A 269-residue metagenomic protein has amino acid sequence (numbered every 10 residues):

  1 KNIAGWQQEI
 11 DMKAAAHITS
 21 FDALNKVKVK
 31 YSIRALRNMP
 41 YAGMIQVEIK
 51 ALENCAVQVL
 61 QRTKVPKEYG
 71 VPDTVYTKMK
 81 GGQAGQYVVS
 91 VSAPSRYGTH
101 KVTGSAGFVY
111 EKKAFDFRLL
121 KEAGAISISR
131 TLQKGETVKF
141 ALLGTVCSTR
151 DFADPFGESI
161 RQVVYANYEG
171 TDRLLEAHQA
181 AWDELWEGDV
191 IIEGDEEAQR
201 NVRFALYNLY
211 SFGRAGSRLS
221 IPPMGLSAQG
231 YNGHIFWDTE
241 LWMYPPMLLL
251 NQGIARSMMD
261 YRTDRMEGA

Functional and structural regions predicted by a protein language model:
K1-Y231: Acidic/polar, glycine-enriched structural segments that form the non-catalytic walls/loops of the carbohydrate-binding
M39, R200, H234-E240, L250: Aromatic- and histidine-enriched alpha-helix N-cap/loop-to-helix transition segments that scaffold the rims
P72, Q229-H234, D260-Y261, E267-G268: Short alpha-helical interface elements
Y76-M79, D238-L241, A269: Charged/polar, low-hydrophobicity segments characteristic of intrinsically disordered regions and flexible loops
D195-R203, M243-A269: Carboxylate/His-rich catalytic cores and anion/metal-binding grooves
A228-H234, T239, P245: Segments forming glycine/polar-rich beta-alpha architectures that bind adenosine-containing cofactors
